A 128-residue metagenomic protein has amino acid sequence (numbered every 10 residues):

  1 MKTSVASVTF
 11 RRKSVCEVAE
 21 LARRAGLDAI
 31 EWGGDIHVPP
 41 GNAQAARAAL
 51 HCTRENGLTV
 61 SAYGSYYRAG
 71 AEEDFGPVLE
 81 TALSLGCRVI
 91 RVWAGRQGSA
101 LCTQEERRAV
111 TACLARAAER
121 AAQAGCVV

Functional and structural regions predicted by a protein language model:
M1-V15, G64: Boundary/entry segment of secreted carbohydrate-active catalytic domains
K2, A29, G125-V127: Residues at or immediately flanking beta-strands
T3, L21-D28: A short, Lys/Arg-enriched amphipathic alpha-helix followed by its capping loop at the start of a domain
V8, D35, S65-R68, G95: Short strand-loop junctions, especially beta-strand C-caps/beta-turns that link beta-sheets to coils or alpha-helices
R12, C16-E20, C52-E55, T59 (+1 more regions): Active-site acidic/histidine proton-transfer and metal-coordination neighborhood in alpha/beta enzyme cores
E31, A62-G64, R91: Conserved beta-strand positions in the central sheet of alpha/beta enzyme cores
E31-R54, Q97-C102: Glycine-rich, proline-tolerant flexible connector loops at the mouths of alpha/beta enzymes
